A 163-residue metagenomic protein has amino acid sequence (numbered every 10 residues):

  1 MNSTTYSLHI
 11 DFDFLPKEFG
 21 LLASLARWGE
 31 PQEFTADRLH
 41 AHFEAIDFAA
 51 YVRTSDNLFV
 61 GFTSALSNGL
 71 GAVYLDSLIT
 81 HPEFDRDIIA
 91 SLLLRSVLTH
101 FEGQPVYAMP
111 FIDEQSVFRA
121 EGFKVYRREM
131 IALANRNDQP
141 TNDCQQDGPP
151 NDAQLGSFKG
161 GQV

Functional and structural regions predicted by a protein language model:
M1-F34, E129, N142-V163: Short amphipathic alpha-helix that is part of the acyltransferase structural core
F34-D56, V60-L78: A conserved beta-strand-loop-helix scaffold within acyl/acetyltransferase catalytic domains
L78-T80, E114: Hydrophobic adenine-recognition pocket in adenosine-nucleotide-binding enzymes
T80, R86-T99: Conserved acetyl-CoA-binding loop-helix of GNAT-fold acetyltransferases
D87-S91, R136-C144: Accessory recognition modules or surfaces
T99-D113: Conserved GNAT acetyl-CoA-binding A-motif
P105-M109, R119, K124-T141: Conserved catalytic-core motifs of GNAT/GCN5-like acyltransferases
